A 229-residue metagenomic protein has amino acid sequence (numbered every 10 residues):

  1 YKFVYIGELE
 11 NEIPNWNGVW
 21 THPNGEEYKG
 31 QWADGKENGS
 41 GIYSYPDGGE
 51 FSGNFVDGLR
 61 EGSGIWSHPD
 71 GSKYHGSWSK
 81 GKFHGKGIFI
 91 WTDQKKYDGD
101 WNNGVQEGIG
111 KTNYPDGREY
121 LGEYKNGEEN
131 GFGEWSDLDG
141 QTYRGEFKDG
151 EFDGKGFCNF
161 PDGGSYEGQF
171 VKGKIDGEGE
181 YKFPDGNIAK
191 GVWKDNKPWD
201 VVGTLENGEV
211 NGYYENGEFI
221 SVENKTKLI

Functional and structural regions predicted by a protein language model:
Y1-I229: Glycine/tyrosine- and acidic-biased, solvent-exposed loop/turn segments at the edges of beta-strands
